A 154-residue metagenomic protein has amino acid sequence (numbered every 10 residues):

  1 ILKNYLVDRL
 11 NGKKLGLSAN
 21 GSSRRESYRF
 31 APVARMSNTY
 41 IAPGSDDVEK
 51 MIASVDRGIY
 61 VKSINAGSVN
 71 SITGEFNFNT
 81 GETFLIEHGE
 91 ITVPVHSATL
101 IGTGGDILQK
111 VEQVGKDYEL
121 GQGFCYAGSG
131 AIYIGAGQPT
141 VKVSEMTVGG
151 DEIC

Functional and structural regions predicted by a protein language model:
I1-C154: N-terminal small-residue-enriched
